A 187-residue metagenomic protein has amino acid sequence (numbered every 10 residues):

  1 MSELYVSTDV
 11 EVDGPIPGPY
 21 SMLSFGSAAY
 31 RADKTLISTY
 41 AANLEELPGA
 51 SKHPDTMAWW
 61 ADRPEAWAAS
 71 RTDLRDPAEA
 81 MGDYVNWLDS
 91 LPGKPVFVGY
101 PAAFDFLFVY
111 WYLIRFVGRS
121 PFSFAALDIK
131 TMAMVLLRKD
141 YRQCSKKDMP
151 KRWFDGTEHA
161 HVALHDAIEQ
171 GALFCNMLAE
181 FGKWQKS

Functional and structural regions predicted by a protein language model:
S2-V6, E11-Y100: Conserved non-catalytic scaffold segment of RNase H-like nuclease domains
E11-D13, A28, P101-A102, L107 (+2 more regions): Anionic group-transfer/hydrolysis microenvironments
A58-D62, K139-D148: A structural motif
P77-Y84, D105-Y112, D128-I129: Amphipathic alpha-helical interface surfaces
L88, A103-F124: Substrate-recognition/cap helix-loop segment adjacent to the acidic, metal-dependent catalytic center of Asp-based
V96-A103, L107-F108, S145-S187: Acidic, Mg2+-coordinating catalytic module of metal-dependent nucleases/exonucleases that use a two-metal-ion mechanism
S123-R142: Short, flexible loop segments at boundaries between secondary-structure elements
